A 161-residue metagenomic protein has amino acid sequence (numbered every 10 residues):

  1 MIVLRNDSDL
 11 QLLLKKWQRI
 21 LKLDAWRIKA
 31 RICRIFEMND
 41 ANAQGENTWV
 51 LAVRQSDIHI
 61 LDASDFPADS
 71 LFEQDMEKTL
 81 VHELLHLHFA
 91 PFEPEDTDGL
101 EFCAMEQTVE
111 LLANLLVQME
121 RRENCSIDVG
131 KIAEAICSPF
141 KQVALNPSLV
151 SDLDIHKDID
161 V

Functional and structural regions predicted by a protein language model:
M1-S8, F102: A short, highly charged nucleic-acid-interacting micro-segment common to nuclease and nuclease-linked defense proteins
R5-W26: Zn2+-dependent metallopeptidase catalytic core
N6, E77, M105: Hydrophobic (often cysteine-bearing) scaffold residues that line and stabilize catalytic clefts of nucleotide/cofactor
C33-H59: Catalytic zinc-binding patch centered on the HExxH motif and its immediate surroundings that defines zinc-dependent
I60-T79: Short pre-active-site segment immediately N-terminal to the catalytic Zn-binding motif
K78-A90: Active-site recognition of the HExxH zinc-binding catalytic motif
E95-A133: Post-HExxH zinc-binding segment in Zn-dependent metallohydrolases
C125-V161: Pan-zinc metallopeptidase signature
